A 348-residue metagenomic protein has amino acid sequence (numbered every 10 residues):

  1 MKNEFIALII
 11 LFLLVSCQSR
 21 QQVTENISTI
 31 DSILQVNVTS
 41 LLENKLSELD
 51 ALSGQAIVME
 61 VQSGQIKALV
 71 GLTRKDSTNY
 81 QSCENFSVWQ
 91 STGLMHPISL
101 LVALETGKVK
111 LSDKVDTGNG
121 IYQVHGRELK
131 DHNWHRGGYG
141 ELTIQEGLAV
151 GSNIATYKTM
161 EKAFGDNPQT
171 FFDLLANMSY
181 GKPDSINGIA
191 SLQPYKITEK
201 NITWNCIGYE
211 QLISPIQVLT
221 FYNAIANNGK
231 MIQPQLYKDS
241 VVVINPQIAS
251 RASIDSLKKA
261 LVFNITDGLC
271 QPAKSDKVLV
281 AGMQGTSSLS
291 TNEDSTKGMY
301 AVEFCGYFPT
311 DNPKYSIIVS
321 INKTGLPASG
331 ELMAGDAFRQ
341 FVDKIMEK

Functional and structural regions predicted by a protein language model:
M1-F5: Positively charged n-region of N-terminal signal peptides that target proteins for export
V15-S16: C-terminal motif of bacterial Sec signal peptides marking the signal peptidase cleavage site
E25, T29-I33, L52-W89, L101-K323: Beta-lactam-recognizing serine transpeptidase/beta-lactamase-like catalytic domain environment
L34, T39-E48: Short, basic/aromatic recognition patches
V38, G147, F338: A helicase ATPase "motif cassette" and its flanking acidic/Ser/Thr-rich regulatory loops
H96: Short, conserved phosphate/pyrophosphate- and ester-handling motifs at nucleotide-, phospho-/glycolipid
K323-G335: A short acidic/glycine-rich loop-to-helix N-cap element
G335-K348: Short, gly/Ser/Thr-rich active-site loops of penicillin-recognizing serine hydrolases
